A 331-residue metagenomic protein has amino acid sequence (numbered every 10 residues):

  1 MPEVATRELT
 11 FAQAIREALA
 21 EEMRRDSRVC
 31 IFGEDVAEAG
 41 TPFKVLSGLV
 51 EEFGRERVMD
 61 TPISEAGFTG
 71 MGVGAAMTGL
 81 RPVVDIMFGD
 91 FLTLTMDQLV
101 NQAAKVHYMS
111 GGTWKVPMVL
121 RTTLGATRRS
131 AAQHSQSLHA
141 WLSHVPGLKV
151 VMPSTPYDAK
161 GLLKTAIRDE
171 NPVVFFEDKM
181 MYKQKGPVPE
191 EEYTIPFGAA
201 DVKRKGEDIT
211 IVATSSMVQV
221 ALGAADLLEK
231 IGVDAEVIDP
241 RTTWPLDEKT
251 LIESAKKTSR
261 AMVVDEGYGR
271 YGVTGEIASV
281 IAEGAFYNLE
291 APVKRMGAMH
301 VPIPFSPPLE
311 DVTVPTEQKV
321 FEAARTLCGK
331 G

Functional and structural regions predicted by a protein language model:
M1-P172, F176, D311: Thiamine diphosphate
V36, F43-E52, T113-V119, K179-G331: Thiamine diphosphate
